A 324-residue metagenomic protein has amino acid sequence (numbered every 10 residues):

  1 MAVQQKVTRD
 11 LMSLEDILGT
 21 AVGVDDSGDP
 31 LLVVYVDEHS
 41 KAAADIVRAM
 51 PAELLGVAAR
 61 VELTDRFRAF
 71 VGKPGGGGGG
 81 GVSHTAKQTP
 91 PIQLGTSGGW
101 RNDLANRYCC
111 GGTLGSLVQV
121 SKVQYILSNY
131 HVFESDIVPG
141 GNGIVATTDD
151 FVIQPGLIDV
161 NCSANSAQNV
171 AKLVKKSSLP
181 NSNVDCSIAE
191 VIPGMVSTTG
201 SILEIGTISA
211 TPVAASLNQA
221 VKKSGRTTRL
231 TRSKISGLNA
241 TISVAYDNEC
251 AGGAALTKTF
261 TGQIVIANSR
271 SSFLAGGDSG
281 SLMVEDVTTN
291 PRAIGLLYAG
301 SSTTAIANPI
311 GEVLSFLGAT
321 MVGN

Functional and structural regions predicted by a protein language model:
M1-L117: Noncatalytic regulatory segments and standalone regulatory/sensor domains
Q5, V132-E134, S315, A319: Short, intrinsically disordered, mixed-charge
D26, E38-S40, D65-F67, V132 (+3 more regions): Residues that cap or initiate secondary-structure elements
A43-L55, V170, G200-S209, I306-F316: Surface-exposed flexible segments
G80-Q263, A267, S271, G276 (+2 more regions): Serine endopeptidase catalytic core focused on the charge-relay Asp
T148-D149, I266, F273-L274, M283-N324: C-terminal subregion of chymotrypsin/trypsin-like serine protease catalytic domains
S279-S281: Short loop/turn microsegments at loop-to-beta-strand junctions
